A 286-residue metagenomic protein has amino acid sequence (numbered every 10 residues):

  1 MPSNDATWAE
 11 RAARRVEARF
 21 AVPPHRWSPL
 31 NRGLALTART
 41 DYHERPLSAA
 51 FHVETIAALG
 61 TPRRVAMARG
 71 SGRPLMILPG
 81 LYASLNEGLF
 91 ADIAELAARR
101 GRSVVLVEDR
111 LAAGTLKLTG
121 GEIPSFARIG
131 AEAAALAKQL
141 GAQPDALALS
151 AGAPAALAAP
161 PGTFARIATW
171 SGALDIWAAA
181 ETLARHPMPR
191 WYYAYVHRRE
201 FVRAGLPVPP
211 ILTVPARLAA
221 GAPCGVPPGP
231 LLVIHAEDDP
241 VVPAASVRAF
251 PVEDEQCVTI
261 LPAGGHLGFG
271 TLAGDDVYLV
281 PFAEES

Functional and structural regions predicted by a protein language model:
P29-G70, G270-T271: N-terminal cap/lid segment of alpha/beta-hydrolase-fold proteins
A68-A113: Short, surface-exposed "cap/lid" segments of acyl-processing enzymes
L85, A94-L96, D109-P144: Catalytic nucleophile-loop/oxyanion-hole region of alpha/beta-hydrolase and closely related hydrolase-like folds
A91, E95, A134, A156-A158 (+1 more regions): Short, hydrophobic alpha-helix immediately C-terminal to the catalytic nucleophile
E108-A112, A173, G264: Short beta-to-alpha linker loops that shape the active-site pocket of alpha/beta-hydrolase fold enzymes
A131-P187: Primarily recognizes the serine-hydrolase "nucleophile elbow" in alpha/beta-hydrolase and SGNH/GDSL folds
I176-T271, D275-S286: Serine-hydrolase catalytic core
